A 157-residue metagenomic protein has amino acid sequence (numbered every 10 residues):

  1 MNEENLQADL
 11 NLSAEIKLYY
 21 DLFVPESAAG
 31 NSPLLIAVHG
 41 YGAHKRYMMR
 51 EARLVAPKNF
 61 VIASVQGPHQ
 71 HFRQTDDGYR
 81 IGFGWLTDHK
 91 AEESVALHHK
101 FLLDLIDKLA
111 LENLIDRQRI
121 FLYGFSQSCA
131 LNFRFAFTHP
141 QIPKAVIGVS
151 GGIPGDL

Functional and structural regions predicted by a protein language model:
M1-E4, A43-Y47, D104-L105, C129-A130 (+1 more regions): Short amphipathic alpha-helical surface micro-motifs
M1-L10, I120-L122, Q127: An N-terminal hydrophobic leader/cap segment in hydrolases
E3-Q7, G30-L34, K90, F137-K144: A generic short-segment signal for beta-strand/edge and adjacent turn/coil regions
N5-L18, G42-A43, I142-I153: Short coil-to-helix leader/linker segments, especially the first N-terminal amphipathic alpha-helix with its helix
L12-A28, S32-I115: Serine-hydrolase catalytic machinery in alpha/beta-hydrolase-like enzymes
Q118-L157: Primarily recognizes the serine-hydrolase "nucleophile elbow" in alpha/beta-hydrolase and SGNH/GDSL folds
